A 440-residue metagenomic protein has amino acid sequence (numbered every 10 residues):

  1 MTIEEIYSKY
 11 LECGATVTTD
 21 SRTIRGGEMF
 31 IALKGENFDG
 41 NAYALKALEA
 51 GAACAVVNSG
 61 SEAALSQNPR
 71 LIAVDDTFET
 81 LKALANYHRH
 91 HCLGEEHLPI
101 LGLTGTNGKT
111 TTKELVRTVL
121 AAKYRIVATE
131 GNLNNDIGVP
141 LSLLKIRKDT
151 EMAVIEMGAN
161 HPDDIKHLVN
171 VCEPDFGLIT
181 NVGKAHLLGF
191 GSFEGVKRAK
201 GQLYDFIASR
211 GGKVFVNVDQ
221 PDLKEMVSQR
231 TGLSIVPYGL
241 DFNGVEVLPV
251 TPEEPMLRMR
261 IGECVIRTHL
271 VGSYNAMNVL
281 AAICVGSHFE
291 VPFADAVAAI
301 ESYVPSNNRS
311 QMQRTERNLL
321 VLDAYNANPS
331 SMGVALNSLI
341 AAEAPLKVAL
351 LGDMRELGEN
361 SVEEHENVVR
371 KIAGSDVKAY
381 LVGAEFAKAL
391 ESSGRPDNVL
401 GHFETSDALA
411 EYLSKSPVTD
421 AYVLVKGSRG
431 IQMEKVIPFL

Functional and structural regions predicted by a protein language model:
T2-G102, T111-A122, L144, E391 (+1 more regions): Short, basic phosphate-binding NTP loop
E4, E79-V218, D222-L233, G262 (+4 more regions): Phosphate-binding loop of NTP-binding sites
E4, S61-S66, E96, L178-L319 (+3 more regions): Acidic, Mg2+-coordinating active-site environments of NTP-dependent enzymes
E28, A47, L84, L103 (+11 more regions): Residue-level signal for inorganic ion chemistry
G35-F38, P305-N308, A324-N398, H402: Active-site beta-alpha connecting loops in nucleotide-dependent enzymes
A44, I165, K200, Y204 (+2 more regions): Generic hydrophobic/aromatic pocket-lining and core-packing "Φ" positions
A44, L48-E49, V169-N170, I340 (+1 more regions): Non-catalytic positions within long, well-ordered alpha-helices that form the structural scaffold/packing of enzyme
L103, K109, N307-R309, G430 (+1 more regions): ATP-dependent carboxylate/acyl-activation modules
